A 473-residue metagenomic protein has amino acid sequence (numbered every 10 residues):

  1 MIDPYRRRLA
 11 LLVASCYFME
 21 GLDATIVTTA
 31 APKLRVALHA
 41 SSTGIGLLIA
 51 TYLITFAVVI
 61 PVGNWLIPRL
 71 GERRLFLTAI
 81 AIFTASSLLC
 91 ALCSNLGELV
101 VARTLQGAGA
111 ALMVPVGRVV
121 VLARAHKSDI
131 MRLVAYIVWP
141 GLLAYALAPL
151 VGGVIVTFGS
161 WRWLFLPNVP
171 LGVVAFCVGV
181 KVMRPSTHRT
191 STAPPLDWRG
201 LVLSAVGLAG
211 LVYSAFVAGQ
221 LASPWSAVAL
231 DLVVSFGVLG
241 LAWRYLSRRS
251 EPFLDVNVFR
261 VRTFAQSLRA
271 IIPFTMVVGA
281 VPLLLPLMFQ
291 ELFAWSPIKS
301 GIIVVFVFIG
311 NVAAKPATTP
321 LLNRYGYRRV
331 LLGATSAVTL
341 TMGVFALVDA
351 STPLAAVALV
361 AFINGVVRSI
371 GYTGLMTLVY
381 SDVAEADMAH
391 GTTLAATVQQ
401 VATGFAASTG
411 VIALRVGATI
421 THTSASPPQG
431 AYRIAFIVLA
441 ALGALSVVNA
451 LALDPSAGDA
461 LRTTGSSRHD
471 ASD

Functional and structural regions predicted by a protein language model:
M1-L9, D197-R199: N-terminal membrane topogenic signal
M1-Y5, T190, L451-D473: Intrinsic disorder in cytosolic terminal tails and internal cytosolic loops of multi-pass membrane transporters
R6-A31, L38-A57, P61-N64, P68 (+7 more regions): 12-transmembrane solute porter fold
T28, V114-P115, Y136, L142-G153 (+4 more regions): Glycine/proline-centered helix-kink
A31-L34, G117-V121, I155, M183 (+7 more regions): Hydrophobic alpha-helical interface/terminus motif in multipass membrane transporters
I60-R199: Helix-loop-helix hairpins in multi-pass membrane proteins, especially solute transporters
A91-E98, V180-S186, A215-L221, W243-L246 (+2 more regions): Transmembrane helix-loop junctions and nearby membrane-interface residues
T157-A270, V277, L439-A440, S472: Hydrophobic transmembrane-helix bundles of small-molecule transporters
